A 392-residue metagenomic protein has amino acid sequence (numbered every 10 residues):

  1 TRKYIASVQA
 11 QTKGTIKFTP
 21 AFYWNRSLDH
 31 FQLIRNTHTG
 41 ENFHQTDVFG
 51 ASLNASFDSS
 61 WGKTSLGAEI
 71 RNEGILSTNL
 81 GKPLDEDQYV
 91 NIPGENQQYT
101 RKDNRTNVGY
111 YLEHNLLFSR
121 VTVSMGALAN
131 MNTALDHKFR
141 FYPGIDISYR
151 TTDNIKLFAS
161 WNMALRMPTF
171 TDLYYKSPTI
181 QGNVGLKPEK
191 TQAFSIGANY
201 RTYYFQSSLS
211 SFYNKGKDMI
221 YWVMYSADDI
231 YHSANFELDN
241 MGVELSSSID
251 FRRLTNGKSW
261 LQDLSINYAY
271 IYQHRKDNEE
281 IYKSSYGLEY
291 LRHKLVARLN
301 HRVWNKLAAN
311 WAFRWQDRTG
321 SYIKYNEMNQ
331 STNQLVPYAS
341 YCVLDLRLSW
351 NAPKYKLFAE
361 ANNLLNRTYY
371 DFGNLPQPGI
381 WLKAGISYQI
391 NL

Functional and structural regions predicted by a protein language model:
T1, H30-T39, L76-D85, V90-I92 (+7 more regions): Outer-membrane beta-barrel translocator domains and adjoining extracellular loop/strand segments of Gram-negative
T1, I5, L33-F43, G50 (+8 more regions): Extracellular loop and loop/strand-boundary signature of outer-membrane beta-barrel proteins
T1-G14, D136, R150, K156 (+3 more regions): Outer-membrane beta-barrel signature, preferentially recognizing the C-terminal barrel domain of Gram-negative
R2-A6, Q45-F49, K102-V108, F139-F141 (+7 more regions): Residues that define the transmembrane beta-barrel architecture of outer-membrane proteins
R2-R140, S148-R150, F205-L209, V243-S247 (+1 more regions): Face-selective signature of the C-terminal outer-membrane beta-barrel domain
W24-L28, S59-W61, I70-L76, F118-R120 (+11 more regions): Transmembrane beta-strands of outer-membrane beta-barrel pores
L117-V123, F212-K215, A234-Y325, S387: Gram-negative outer-membrane beta-barrel transporters
A159, Q262-L264, S284-L392: Conserved C-terminal beta-signal and adjacent last beta-strands/turns of outer-membrane beta-barrel proteins
